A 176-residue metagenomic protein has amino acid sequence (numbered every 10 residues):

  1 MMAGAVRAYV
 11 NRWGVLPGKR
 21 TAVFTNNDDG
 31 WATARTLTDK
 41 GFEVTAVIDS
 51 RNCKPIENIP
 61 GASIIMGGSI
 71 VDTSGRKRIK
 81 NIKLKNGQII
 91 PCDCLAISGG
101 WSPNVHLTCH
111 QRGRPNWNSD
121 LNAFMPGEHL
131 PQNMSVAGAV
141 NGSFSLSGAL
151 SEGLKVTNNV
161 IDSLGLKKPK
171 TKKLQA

Functional and structural regions predicted by a protein language model:
M1-A176: Residues forming the flavin
